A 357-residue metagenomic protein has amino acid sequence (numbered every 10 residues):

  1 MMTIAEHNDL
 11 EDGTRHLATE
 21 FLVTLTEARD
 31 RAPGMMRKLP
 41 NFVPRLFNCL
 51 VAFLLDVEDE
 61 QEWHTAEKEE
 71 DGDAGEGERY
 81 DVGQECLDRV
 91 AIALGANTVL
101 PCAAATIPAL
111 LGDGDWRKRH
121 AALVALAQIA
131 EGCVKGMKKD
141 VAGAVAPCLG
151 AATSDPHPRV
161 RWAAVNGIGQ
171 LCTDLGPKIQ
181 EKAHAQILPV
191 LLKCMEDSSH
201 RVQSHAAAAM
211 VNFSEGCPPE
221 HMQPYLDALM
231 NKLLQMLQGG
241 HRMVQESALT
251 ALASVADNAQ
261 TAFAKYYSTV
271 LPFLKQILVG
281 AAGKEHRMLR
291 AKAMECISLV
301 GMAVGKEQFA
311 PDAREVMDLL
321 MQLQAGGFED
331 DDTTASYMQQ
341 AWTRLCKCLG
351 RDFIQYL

Functional and structural regions predicted by a protein language model:
M1-L357: Karyopherin-beta/Importin-beta family HEAT-repeat alpha-solenoid scaffold
